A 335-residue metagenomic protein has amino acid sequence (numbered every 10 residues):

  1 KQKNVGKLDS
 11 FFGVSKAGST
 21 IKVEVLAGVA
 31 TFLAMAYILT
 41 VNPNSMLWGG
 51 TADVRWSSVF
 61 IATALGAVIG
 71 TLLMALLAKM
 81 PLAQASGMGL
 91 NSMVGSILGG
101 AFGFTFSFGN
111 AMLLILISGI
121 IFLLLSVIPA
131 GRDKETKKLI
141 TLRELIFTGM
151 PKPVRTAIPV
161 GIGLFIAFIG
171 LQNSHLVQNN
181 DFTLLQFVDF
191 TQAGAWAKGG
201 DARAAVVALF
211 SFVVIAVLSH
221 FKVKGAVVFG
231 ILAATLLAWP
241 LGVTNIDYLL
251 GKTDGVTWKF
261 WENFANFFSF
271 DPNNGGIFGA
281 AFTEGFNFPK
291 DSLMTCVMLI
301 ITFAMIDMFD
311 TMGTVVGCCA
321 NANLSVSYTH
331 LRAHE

Functional and structural regions predicted by a protein language model:
K1-A17: Short, Lys/Arg-rich, polar N-terminal cytosolic tail immediately upstream of the first transmembrane signal-anchor
K7-L8, I38-N42, R132-L142, L209 (+4 more regions): Juxtamembrane interface elements at the cytosolic ends of transmembrane helices in multi-pass membrane proteins
E24-V41, I166, S292-G313: Core transmembrane alpha-helical segments of multi-pass membrane transporters/permeases
L26-D201: Early transmembrane hairpin of solute transport permeases
M88-L90, I115-I120, I158, I162 (+2 more regions): Hydrophobic mid-bilayer segments of alpha-helices in multi-pass membrane transport proteins, especially secondary
G199, V213-F268, A304-M312: Flexible hinge motifs at transmembrane-helix junctions and intramembrane kinks/re-entrant loops in multi-pass membrane
W258-S327: Acidic, glycine-rich loop-and-beta core segments that form the ion-binding/anion-interacting portion of active sites
T329-E335: Conserved small/polar residues in nucleotide/adenosyl-binding loops
